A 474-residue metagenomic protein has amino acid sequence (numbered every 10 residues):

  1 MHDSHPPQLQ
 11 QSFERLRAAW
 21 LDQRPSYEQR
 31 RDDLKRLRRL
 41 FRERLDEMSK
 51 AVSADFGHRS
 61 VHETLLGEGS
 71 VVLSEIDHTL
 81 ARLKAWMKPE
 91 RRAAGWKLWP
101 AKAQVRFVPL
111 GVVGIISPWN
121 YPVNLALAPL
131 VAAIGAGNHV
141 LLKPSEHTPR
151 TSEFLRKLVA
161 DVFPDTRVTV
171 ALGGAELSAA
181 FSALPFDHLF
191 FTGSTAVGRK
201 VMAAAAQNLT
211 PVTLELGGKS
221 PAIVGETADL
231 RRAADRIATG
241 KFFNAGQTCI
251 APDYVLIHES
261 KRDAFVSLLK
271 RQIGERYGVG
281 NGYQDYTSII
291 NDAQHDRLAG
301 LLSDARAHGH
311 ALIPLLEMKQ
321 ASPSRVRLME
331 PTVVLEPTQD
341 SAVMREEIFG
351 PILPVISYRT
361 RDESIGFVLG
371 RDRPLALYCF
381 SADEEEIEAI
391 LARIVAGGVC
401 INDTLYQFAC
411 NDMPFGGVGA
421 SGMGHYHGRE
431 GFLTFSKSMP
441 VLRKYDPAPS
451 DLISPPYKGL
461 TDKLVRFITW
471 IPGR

Functional and structural regions predicted by a protein language model:
M1-Q104: N-terminal Rossmann-like NAD(P)+-binding subdomain of aldehyde/semialdehyde dehydrogenases
H2, P25-Q29, I223, A321 (+1 more regions): Conserved C-terminal structural/oligomerization subdomain of aldehyde/semialdehyde dehydrogenase
A18, R42, D46, A81 (+12 more regions): Generic secondary-structure signature for well-ordered alpha-helical cores
R30, I76, G137, V168 (+7 more regions): Residue-level signal for inorganic ion chemistry
V52, S152-L155, V159, F181 (+6 more regions): Hydrophobic packing residues within well-ordered alpha-helices of enzyme cores
G95-R232, Y358: Rossmann-like NAD(P) dinucleotide-binding subdomain of oxidoreductase/dehydrogenase enzymes
F163, A196-T338, I401, K463 (+1 more regions): ALDH superfamily catalytic-core signature
